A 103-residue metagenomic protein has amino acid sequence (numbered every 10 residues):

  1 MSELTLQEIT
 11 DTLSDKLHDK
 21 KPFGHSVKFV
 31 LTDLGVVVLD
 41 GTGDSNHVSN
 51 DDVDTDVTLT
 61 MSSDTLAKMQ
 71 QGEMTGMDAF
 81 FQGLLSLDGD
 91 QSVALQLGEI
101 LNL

Functional and structural regions predicted by a protein language model:
M1-L103: Feature captures hydrophobic
